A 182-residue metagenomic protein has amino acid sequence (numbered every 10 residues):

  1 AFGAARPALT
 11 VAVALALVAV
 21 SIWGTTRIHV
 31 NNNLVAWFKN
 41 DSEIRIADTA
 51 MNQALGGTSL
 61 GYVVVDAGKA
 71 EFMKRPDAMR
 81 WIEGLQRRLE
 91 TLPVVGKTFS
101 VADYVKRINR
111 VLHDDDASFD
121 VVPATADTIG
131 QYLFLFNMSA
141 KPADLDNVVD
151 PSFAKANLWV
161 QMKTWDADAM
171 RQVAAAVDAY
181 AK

Functional and structural regions predicted by a protein language model:
R6-K182: Extracytoplasmic
